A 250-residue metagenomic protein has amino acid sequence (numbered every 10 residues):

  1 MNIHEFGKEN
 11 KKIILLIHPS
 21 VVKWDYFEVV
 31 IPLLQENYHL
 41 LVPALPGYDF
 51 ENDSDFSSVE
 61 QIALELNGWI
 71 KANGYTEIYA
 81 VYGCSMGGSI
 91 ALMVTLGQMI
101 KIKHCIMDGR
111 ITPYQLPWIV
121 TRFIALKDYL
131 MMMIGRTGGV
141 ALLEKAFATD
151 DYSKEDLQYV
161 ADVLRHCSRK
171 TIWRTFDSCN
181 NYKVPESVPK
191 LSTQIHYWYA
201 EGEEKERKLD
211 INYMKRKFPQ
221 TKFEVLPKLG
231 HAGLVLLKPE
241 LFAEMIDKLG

Functional and structural regions predicted by a protein language model:
H4-N52: Conserved HGGG/HGGXW glycine-rich cap/lid loop of the alpha/beta-hydrolase fold
L41-A80: Active-site loop/oxyanion-hole signature of alpha/beta-hydrolase fold enzymes
G83-G87, A91: Gly/Ala-rich beta-loop-alpha elbow adjacent to hydrolase catalytic centers
L96, I102-M132: Flexible "cap/lid" loop of the alpha/beta hydrolase fold
L116-W118, R136-P189: Conserved alpha/beta-hydrolase catalytic His-Asp/Glu region
L191, Y197-Y199: Short beta-strand/loop motif that positions the catalytic acidic residue of the alpha/beta-hydrolase fold
E201-E206, A232: Acidic catalytic loop of the alpha/beta-hydrolase fold
L226-P239: Catalytic histidine-centered segment of alpha/beta-hydrolase-like enzymes
